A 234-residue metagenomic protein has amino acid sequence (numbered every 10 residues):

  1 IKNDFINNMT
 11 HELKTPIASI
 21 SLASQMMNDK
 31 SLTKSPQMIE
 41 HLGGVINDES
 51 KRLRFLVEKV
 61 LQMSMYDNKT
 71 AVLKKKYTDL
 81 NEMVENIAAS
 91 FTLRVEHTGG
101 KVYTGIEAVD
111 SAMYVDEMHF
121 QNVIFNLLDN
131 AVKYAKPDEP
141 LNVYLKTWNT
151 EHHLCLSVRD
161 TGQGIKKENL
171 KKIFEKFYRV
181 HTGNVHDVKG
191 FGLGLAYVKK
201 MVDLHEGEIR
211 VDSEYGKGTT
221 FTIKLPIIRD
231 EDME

Functional and structural regions predicted by a protein language model:
D48-L53: Short alpha-helical segment of the dimerization/phosphotransfer core of two-component systems
N68-L73, A112-V115: Conserved micro-motifs of the catalytic ATP-binding
K74-T78, E96, K101-S111: Conserved catalytic submotifs in the C-terminal HATPase_c
K74-T92: A conserved beta-strand-to-alpha-helix junction within the catalytic ATP-binding
P140-H152: Short beta-strand/loop element within the Bergerat-fold HATPase_c
I165-F177: Short conserved segment of the HATPase_c
E206-G207: Conserved glycine-rich
